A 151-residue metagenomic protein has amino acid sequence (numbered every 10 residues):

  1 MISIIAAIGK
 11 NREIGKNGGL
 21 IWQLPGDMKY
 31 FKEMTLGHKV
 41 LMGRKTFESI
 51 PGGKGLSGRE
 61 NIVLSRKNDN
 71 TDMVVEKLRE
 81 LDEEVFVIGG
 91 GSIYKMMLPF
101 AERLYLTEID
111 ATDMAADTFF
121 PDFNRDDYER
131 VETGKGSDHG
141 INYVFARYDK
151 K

Functional and structural regions predicted by a protein language model:
M1-K151: Enzymes that bind and transform nitrogen-containing heteroaromatic metabolites
